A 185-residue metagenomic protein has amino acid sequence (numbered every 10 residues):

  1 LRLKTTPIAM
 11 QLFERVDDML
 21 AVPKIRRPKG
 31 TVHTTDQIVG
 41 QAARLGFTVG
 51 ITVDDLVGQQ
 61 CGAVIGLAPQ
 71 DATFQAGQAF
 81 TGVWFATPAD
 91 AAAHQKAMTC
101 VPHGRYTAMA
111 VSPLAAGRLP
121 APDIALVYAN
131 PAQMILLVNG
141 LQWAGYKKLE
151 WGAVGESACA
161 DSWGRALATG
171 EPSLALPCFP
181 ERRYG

Functional and structural regions predicted by a protein language model:
R2-G185: Acidic, serine/proline-rich low-complexity intrinsically disordered regions
